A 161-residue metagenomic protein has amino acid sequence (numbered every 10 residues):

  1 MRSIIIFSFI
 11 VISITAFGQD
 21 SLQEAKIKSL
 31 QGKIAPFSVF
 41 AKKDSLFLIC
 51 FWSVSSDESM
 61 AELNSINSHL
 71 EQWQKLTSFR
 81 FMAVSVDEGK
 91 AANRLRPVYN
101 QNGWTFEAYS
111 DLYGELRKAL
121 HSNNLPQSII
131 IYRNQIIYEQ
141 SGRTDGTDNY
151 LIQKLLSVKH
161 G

Functional and structural regions predicted by a protein language model:
M1-S21: Bacterial Sec-dependent N-terminal signal peptides
K26-L46: A short beta-strand-turn-helix
G32, S56, N134-Q135: PAS/PAS-like sensory domain loop/N-cap motif
L48-I49, F81, S128: Hydrophobic beta-strand anchors of alpha/beta hydrolase catalytic cores
C50-S56: Aromatic-flanked redox-active Cys/Sec active sites in thiol-based oxidoreductases, especially the WC-centered
M60-Q101, E115: Structural microenvironment flanking redox-active thiols in thiol-disulfide oxidoreductases
V98-I131: Short, internal strand/loop/helix patches that form the active-site neighborhood or redox-interaction surface
I130-G161: Thiol-/selenol-based redox modules, centered on thioredoxin-like and closely related oxidoreductase domains
